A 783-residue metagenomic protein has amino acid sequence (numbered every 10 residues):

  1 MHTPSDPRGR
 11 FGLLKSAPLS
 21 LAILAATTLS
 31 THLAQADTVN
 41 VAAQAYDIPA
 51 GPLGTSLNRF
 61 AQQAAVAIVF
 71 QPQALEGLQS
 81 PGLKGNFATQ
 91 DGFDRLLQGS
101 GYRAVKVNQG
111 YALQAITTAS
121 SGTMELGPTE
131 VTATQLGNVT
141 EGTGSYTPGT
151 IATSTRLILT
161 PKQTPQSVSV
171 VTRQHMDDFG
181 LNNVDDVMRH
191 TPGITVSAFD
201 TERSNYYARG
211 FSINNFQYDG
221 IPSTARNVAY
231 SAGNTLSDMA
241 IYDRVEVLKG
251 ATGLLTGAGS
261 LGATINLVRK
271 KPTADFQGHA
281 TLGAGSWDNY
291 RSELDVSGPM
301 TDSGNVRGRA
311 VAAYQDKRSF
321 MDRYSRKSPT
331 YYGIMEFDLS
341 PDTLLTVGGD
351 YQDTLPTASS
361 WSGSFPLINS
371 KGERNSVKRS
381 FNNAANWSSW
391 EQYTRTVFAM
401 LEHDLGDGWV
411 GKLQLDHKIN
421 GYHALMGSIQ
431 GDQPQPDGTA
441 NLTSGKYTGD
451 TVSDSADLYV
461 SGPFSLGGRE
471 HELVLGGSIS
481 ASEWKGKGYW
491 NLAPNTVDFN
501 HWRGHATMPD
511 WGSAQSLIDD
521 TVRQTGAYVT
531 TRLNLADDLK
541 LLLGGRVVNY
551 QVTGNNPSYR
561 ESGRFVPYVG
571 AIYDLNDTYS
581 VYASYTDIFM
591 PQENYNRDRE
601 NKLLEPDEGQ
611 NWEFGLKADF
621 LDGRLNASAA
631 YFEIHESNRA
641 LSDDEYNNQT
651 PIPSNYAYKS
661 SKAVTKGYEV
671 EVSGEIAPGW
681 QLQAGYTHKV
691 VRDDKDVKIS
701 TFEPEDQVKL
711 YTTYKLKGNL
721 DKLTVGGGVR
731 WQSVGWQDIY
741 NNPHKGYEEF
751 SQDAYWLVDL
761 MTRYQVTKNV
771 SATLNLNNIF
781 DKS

Functional and structural regions predicted by a protein language model:
Q62-Q63, A67, E76, G82-K84 (+2 more regions): Acidic, small-polar-rich N-terminal luminal/periplasmic segments of exported/outer-membrane proteins
T224-A225, I241-D243, L254-G333, L339-T343 (+2 more regions): Outer-membrane beta-barrel translocator/receptor signature
Q315-S319, Y332-D404, I419-T451, N495-D520 (+2 more regions): Acidic/polar loop-and-plug regions of large Gram-negative outer-membrane beta-barrel proteins
E336-S340, T451, E470-V474, S478-S482 (+4 more regions): Structural signature of Gram-negative outer-membrane beta-barrels, strongest in the C-terminal barrel of TonB-dependent
V397-N420, T443-N556: Face-selective signature of the C-terminal outer-membrane beta-barrel domain
E402-G406, V410-D416, N420-M426, P606-E675 (+2 more regions): Membrane-embedded beta-barrel scaffold of Gram-negative outer-membrane proteins
A536-D537, Y658-Y740: Gram-negative outer-membrane beta-barrel transporters
W731-Y740, R763-S783: C-terminal beta-signal and adjacent terminal beta-strands/loops of Gram-negative outer-membrane beta-barrel proteins
